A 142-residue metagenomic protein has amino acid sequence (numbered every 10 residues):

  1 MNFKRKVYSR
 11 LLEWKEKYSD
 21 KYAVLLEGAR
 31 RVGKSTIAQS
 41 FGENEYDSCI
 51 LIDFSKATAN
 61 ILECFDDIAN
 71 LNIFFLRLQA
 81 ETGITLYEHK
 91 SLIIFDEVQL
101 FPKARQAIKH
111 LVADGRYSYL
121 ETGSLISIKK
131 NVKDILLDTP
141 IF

Functional and structural regions predicted by a protein language model:
M1-F142: Phosphate-binding site recognition
